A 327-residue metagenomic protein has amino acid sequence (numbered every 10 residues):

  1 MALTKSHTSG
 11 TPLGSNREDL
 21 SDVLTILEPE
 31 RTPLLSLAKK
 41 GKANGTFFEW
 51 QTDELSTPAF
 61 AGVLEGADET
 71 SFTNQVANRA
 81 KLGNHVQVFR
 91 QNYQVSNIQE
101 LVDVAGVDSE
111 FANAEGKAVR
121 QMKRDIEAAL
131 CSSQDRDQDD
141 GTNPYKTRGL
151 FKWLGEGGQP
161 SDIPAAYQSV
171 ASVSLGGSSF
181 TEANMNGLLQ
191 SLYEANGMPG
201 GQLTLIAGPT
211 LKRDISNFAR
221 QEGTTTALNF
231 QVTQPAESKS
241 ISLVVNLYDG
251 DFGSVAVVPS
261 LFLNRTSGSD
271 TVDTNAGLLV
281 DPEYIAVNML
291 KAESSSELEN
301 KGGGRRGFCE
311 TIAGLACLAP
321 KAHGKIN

Functional and structural regions predicted by a protein language model:
M1-L247, G253-N327: Flexible, glycine/threonine- and acidic-rich loop/arm segments that mediate assembly and lattice contacts in viral
